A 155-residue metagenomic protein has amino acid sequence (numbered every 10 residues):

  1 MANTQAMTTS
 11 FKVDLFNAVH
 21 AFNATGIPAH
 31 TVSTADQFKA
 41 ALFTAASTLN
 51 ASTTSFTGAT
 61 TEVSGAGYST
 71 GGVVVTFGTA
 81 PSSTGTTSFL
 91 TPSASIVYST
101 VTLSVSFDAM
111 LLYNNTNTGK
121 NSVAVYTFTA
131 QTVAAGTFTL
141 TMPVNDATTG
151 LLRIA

Functional and structural regions predicted by a protein language model:
M1-D108, N115-A155: Small cysteine-rich, disulfide-bonded extracellular modules of the LU/uPAR three-finger superfamily and closely related
